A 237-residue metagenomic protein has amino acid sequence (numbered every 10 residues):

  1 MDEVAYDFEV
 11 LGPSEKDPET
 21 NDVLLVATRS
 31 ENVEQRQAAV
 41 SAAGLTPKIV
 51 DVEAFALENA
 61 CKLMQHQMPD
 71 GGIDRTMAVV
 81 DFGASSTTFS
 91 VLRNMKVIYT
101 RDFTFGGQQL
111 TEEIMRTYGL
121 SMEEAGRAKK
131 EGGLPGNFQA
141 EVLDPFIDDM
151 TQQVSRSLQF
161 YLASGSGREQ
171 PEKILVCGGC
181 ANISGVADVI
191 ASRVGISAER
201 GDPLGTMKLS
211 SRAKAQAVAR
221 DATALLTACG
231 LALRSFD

Functional and structural regions predicted by a protein language model:
M1-Q65, K173, P203-L209, A224-T227: Active-site neighborhood for divalent-cation/phosphate handling
E3, M68-M77, E124-A128, Q216-C229: A polyampholytic, Gly/Pro-enriched intrinsically disordered region
K16-D17, L25, M68-G71, A78-F82 (+4 more regions): Replace "in large, NTP-powered and nucleic-acid-processing enzymes" with "in large, NTP-powered factors and other
E19, Q67-Y99, Q109, I114-T117 (+1 more regions): Gly/Thr-rich phosphate-binding beta-strand-loop-beta motif of the actin/hexokinase/Hsp70
E31-N59, K96-G136: Glycine-rich phosphate-binding loop plus the immediately following alpha-helix
A56-N59, A181, E199-D237: Glycine-rich phosphate-binding/hydrolytic loop that grips phosphoryl groups
E112, R116-T117, A125-K173, C180 (+1 more regions): Adenine-nucleotide phosphate-binding core of ATP-dependent small-molecule kinases
F146, E169-E199, P203-G205: Glycine-rich phosphate-binding loops at beta-strand->alpha-helix junctions
